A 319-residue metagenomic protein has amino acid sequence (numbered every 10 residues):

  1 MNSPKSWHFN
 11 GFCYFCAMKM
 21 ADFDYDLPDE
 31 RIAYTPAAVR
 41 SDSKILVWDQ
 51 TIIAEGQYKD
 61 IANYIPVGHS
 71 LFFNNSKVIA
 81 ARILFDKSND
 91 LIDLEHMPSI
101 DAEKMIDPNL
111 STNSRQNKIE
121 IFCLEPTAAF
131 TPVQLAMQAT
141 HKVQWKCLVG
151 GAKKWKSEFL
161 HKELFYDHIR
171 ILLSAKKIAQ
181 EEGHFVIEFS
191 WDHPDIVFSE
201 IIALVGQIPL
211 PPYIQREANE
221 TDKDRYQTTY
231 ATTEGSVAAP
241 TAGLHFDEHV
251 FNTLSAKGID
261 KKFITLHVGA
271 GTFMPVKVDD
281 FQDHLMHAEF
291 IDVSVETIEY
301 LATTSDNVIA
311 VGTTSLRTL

Functional and structural regions predicted by a protein language model:
Y14-L319: Surface-exposed, charge/polar-rich loops and edge strands
